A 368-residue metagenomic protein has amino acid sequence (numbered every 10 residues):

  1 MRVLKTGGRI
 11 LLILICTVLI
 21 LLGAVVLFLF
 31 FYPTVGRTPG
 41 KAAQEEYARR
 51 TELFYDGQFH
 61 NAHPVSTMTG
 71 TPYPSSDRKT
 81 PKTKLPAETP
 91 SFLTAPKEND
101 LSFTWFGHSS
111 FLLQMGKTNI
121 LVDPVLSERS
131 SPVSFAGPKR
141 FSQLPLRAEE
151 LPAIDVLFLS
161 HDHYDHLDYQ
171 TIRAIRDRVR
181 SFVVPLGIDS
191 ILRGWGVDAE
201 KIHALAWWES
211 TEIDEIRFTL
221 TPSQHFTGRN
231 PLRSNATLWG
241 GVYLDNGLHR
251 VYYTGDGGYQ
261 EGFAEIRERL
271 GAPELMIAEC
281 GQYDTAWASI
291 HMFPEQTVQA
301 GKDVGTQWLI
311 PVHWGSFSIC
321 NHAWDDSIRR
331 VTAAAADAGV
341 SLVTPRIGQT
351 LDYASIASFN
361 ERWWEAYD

Functional and structural regions predicted by a protein language model:
R2-G137, L144, D245-Y253, E274-G281 (+1 more regions): Metallo-beta-lactamase
R9-I13, L21, V25-T38, V156 (+4 more regions): Cap/insert and terminal regions of metallo-dependent hydrolase folds
D77-E98, P185-H249, R330-Q349, A354-A357: Metallo-beta-lactamase
S110-Q114, E212-A272, A288, M292-Q296: Catalytic core of the metallo-beta-lactamase
D123, H161, D256: Conserved G/P- and acidic residue-centered "switch" motifs that form tight phosphate/ATP-binding loops in soluble
L126-Q143, F226-R233, D284-I290, S318: Acidic/histidine-rich helix-loop elements that form or flank divalent-metal/phosphate-binding sites at the catalytic
F135-V183, G271-I277: Active-site metal-binding motif and surrounding structural segment of the metallo-beta-lactamase
D168-D177, C320-R329, A354-S355: Metal-dependent catalytic neighborhoods of phosphoester/phosphodiester hydrolases
